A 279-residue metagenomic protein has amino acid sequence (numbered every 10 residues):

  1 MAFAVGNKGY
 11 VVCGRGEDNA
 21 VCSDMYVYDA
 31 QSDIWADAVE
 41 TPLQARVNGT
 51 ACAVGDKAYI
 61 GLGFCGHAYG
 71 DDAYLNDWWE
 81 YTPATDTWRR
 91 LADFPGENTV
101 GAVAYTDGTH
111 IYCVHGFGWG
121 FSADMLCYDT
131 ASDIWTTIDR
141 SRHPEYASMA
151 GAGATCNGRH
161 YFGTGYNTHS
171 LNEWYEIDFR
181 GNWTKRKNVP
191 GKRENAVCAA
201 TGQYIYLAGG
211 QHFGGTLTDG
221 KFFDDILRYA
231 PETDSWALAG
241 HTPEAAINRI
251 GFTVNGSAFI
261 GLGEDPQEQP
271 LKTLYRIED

Functional and structural regions predicted by a protein language model:
M1-D279: Kelch-like beta-propeller repeat domains
